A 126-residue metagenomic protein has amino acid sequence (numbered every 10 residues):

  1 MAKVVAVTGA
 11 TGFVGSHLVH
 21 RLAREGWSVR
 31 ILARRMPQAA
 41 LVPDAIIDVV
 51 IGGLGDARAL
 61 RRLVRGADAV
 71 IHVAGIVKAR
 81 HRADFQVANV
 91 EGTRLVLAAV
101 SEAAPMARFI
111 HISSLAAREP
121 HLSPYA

Functional and structural regions predicted by a protein language model:
A2-K3, A107: Nucleotide donor/acceptor-binding cores
K3-W27: N-terminal Rossmann NAD(P)H-binding glycine-rich loop of SDR-like oxidoreductase domains
T8, L32, V70-A74, F109-L115: SDR active-site strand-loop-helix element
W27-R35: Conserved glycine-rich Rossmann-like NAD(P)H-binding loop of the short-chain dehydrogenase/reductase
S28, A69, M106: Residue-level detector of anion-binding/catalytic polar loops
P37-L41, I47-R94, S101, L115-S123: NAD(P)H-binding glycine-rich loop region in Rossmannoid oxidoreductase-like domains and their noncatalytic homologs
V100-R108: A short helix->loop->beta-strand "cap" motif at the edges of active sites that frequently abuts
